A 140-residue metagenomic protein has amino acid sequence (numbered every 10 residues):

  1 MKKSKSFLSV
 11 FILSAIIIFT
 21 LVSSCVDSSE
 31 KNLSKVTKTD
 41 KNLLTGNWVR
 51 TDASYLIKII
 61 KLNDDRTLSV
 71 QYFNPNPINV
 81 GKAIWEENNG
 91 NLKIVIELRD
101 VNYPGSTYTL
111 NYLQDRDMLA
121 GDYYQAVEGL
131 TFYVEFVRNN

Functional and structural regions predicted by a protein language model:
K2-I12: Bacterial N-terminal signal peptides that target proteins for export
S14-I17: Hydrophobic membrane-insertion alpha-helices, especially the h-region of bacterial N-terminal signal peptides
L21-S24: C-terminal motif of bacterial Sec signal peptides marking the signal peptidase cleavage site
V26-S28: Bacterial signal peptide processing site
N32-D115, A120-N140: Central antiparallel beta-sheet cores of small beta-barrel/beta-sandwich binding domains
